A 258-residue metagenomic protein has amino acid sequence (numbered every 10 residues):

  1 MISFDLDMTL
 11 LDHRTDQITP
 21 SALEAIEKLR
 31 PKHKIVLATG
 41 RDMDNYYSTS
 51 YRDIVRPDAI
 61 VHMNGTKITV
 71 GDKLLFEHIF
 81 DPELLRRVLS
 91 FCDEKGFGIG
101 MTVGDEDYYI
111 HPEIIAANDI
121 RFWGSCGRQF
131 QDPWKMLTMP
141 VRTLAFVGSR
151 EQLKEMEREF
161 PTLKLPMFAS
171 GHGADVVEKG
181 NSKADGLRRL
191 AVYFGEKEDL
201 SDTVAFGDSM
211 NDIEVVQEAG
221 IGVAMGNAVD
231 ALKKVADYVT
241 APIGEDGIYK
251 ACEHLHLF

Functional and structural regions predicted by a protein language model:
M1-T15, V216: Asp-based phosphoryl-transfer active-site loop
H13-R14, Y46-T49, G71-D72, H111 (+4 more regions): Short glycine-/acidic-enriched loop or helix-start segments at secondary-structure transitions that form or flank
Q17-I115: Active-site phosphate-binding/coordination module
E27-P31, D93, P161, Q217 (+1 more regions): Anion (oxyanion) recognition and catalysis
V36, V61, V204-F206, I221-V223 (+1 more regions): Hydrophobic/aromatic beta-strand patches that form the interior of the parallel beta-sheet core in alpha/beta enzyme
D53-R56, N64, F160-L163, E218-A219 (+1 more regions): Short, structured coil segments at secondary-structure junctions
R87, K95-G98, T102-E218, N227: Conserved acidic, metal-coordinating active-site core of Asp-based, Mg2+-dependent phosphoryl-transfer enzymes
E218, V223-F258: Asp-based, Mg2+/Mn2+-dependent phosphohydrolase catalytic module
